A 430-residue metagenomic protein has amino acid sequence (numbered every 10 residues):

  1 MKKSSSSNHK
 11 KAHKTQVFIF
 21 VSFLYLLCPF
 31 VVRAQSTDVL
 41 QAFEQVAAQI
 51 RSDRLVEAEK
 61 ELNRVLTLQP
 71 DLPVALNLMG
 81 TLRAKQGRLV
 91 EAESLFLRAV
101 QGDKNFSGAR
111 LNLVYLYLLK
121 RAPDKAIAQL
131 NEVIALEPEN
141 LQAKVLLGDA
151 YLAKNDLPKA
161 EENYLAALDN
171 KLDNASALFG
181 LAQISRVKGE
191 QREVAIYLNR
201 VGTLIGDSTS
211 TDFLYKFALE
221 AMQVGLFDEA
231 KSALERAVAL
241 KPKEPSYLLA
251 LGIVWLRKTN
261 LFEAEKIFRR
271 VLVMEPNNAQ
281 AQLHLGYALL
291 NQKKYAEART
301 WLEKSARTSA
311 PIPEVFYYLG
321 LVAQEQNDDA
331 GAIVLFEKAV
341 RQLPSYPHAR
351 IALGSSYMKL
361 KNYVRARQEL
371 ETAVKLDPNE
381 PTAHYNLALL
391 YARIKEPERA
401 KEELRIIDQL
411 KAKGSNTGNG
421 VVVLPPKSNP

Functional and structural regions predicted by a protein language model:
D38-L68, K85, D149, D212-S232 (+1 more regions): Alpha-helical segment of the N-proximal tetratricopeptide repeat
V39, P73-V74, S107-G108, L141-Q142 (+9 more regions): Helix-start (N-cap) detector for alpha-helical repeat units in TPR-like alpha-solenoids, especially tetratricopeptide
V39-L40, T203, D207-F213, Y385-P430: Terminal, low-structured helical/coil segments at or just beyond the last alpha-helical repeat
R51-K60, K85-R98, L119-E132, K154-A166 (+7 more regions): Structural signature of tandem alpha-helical TPR/SEL1-like repeats, specifically the intra-repeat loop/turn
L68, G102, L136, N170 (+7 more regions): Structural marker of alpha-solenoid helical repeat scaffolds
Y115, Y287, E303, P311-K361: Alpha-helical adaptor scaffolds
